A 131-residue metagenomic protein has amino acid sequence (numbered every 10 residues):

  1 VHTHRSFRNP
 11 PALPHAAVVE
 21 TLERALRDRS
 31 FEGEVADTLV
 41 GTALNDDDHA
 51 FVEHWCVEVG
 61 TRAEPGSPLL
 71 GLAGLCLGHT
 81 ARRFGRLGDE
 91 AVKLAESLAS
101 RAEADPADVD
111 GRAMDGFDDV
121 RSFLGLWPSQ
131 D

Functional and structural regions predicted by a protein language model:
V1-D37, Q130-D131: N-terminal "cap/leader" segments of large eukaryotic alpha-helical scaffolds
H2-T3, V92, S97-D131: Eukaryotic acidic, Ser/Thr-rich intrinsically disordered low-complexity regions
H15-E23, D47-G60, R83-A99, L126-Q130: Amphipathic alpha-helical scaffolding segments comprising HEAT/armadillo-like alpha-solenoid repeats
S30, E64-P65, D105: Structural signature of alpha-solenoid helical repeat scaffolds
E32-A36, L70, D110: Residue-level detector of extended alpha-helical repeat arrays and alpha-solenoid scaffolds
E34-F51: A contiguous binding-surface segment within folded domains or other stable secondary-structure elements
A36-V40, G74, M114: Hydrophobic core positions within HEAT/HEAT-like alpha-solenoid repeats
A43, G78-H79, D118-R121: Structural signature of alpha-helical solenoid repeat scaffolds
